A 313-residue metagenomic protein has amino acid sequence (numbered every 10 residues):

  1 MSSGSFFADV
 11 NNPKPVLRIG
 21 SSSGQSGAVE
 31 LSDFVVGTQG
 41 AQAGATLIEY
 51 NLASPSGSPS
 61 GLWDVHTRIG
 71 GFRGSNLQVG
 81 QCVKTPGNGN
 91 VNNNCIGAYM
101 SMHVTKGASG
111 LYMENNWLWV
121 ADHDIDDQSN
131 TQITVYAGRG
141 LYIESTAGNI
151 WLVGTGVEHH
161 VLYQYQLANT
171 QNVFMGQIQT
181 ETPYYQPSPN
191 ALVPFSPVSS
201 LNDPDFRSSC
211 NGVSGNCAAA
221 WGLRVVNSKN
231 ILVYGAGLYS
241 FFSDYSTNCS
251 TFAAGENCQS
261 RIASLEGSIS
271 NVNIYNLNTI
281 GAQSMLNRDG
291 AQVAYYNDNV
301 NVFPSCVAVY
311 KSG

Functional and structural regions predicted by a protein language model:
M1-G313: Extracellular/periplasmic carbohydrate-active domains that bind, remodel, or depolymerize complex polysaccharides
